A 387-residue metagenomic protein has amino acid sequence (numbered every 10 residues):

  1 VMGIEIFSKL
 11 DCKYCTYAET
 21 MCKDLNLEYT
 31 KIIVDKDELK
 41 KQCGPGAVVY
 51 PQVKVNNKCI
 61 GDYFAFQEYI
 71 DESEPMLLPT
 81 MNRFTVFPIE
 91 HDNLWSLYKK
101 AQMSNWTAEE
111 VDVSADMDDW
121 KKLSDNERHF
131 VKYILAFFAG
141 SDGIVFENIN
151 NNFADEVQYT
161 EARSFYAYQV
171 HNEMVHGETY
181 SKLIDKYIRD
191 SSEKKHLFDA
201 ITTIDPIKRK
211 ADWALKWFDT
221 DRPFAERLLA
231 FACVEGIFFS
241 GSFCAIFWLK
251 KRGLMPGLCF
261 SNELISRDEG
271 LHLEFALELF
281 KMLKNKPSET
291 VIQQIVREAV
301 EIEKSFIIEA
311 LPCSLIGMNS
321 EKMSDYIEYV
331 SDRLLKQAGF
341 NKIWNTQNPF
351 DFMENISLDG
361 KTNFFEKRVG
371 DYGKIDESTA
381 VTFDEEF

Functional and structural regions predicted by a protein language model:
V1-K31: Local sequence-structure signature of Cys/Sec-based thiol-disulfide redox active-site neighborhoods
E19, F66, N150-N151: Short coil/turn segments at secondary-structure boundaries
L25, Q42-P45, Y187, R252: Residues at alpha-helix termini
I32-V48: Thioredoxin-like thiol-disulfide oxidoreductase module
C43-K54, Y63-F64: Structural micro-motif
V55-E74: Non-catalytic, surface beta->alpha helical segment in thiol-disulfide oxidoreductase systems
P75-F387: Non-heme di-metal
